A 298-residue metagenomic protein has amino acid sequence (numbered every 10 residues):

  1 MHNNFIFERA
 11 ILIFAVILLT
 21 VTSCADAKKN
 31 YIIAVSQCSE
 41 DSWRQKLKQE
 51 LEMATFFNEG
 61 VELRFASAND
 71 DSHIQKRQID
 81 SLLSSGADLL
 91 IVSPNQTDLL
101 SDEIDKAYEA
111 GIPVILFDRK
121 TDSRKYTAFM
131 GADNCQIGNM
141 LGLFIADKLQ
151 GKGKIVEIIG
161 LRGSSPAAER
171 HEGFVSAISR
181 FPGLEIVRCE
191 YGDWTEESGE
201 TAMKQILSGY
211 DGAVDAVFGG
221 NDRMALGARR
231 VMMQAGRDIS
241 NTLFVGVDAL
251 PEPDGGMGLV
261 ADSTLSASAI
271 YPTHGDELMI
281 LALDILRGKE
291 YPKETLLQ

Functional and structural regions predicted by a protein language model:
M1-I32, D105-I112: Short, low-complexity disordered leader/linker segments with a strong preference for bacterial N-terminal type II
L12, C24, R162-P166, A177-I178 (+2 more regions): Hinge/cleft segment of the Venus flytrap/periplasmic-binding protein
S36-Q49, R64-I74, Q96, R119 (+6 more regions): Hinge/beta->alpha junction and helix N-cap segments in small-molecule ligand-binding domains
Q49-F65, S179-P182: Signal peptide-proximal N-terminal region of secreted/periplasmic/extracellular or secretory-lumen proteins
D80, L89-Y108, F174, V187-R188 (+2 more regions): Hydrophobic alpha-helical
L83, I145-Q150, L207, L278 (+1 more regions): Short, hydrophobic alpha-helical segments
T97-Q136, F144-D147, K154, G160 (+1 more regions): Flexible loop/hinge segments that line or gate small-molecule binding clefts
